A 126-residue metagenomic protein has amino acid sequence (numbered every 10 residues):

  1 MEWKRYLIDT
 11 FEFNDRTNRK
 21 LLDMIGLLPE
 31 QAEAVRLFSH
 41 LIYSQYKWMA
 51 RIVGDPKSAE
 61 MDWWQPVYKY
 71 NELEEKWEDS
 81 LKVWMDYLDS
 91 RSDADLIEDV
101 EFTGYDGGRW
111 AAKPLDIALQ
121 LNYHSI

Functional and structural regions predicted by a protein language model:
M1-R5: Basic/polar N-terminal segments that are highly enriched at the extreme N-terminus, encompassing both cleavable
I8-Q65, Y105-I126: Short, contiguous alpha-helical
S58-V100: Helix-adjacent hinge/juxtasegments
